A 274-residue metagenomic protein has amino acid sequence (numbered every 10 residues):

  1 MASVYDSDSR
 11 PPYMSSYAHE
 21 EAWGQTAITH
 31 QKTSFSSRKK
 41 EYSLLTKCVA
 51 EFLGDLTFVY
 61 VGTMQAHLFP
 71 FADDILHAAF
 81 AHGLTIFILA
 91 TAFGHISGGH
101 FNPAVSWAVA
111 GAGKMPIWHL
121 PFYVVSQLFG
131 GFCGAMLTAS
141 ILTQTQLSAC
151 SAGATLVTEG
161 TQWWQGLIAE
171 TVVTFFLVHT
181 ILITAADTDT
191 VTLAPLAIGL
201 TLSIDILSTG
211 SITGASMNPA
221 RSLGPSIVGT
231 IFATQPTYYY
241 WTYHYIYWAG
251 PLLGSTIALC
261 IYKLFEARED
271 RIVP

Functional and structural regions predicted by a protein language model:
M1-P274: Membrane-interface helix-loop junctions and terminal tails of multi-pass membrane proteins
